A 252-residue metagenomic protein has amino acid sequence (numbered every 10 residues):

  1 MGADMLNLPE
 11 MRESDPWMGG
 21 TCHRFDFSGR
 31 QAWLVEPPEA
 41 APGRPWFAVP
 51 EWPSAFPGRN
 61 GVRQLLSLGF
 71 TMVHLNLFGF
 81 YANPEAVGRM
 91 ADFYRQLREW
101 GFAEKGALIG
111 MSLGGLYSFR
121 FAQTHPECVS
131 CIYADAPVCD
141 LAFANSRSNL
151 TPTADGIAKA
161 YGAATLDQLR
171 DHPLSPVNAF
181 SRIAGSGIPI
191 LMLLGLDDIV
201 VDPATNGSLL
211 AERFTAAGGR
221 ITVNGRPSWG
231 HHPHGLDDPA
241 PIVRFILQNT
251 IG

Functional and structural regions predicted by a protein language model:
G2-P42: N-terminal cap/lid segment of alpha/beta-hydrolase-fold proteins
P42-W52: Short beta-strand element of the alpha/beta-hydrolase
F56-V73: Short amphipathic alpha-helix adjacent to the substrate-entry channel of hydrolases
Y81-G101, R120: Alpha/beta-hydrolase active-site loop
G101-S112: Alpha/beta-hydrolase fold nucleophile elbow
R120-D167: Hydrolase active-site cap/lid region
N149-S208, E212-T215: The feature captures the conserved acid-bearing segment of alpha/beta-hydrolase catalytic domains
A204-G252: C-terminal catalytic histidine-bearing segment of alpha/beta-hydrolase fold enzymes
